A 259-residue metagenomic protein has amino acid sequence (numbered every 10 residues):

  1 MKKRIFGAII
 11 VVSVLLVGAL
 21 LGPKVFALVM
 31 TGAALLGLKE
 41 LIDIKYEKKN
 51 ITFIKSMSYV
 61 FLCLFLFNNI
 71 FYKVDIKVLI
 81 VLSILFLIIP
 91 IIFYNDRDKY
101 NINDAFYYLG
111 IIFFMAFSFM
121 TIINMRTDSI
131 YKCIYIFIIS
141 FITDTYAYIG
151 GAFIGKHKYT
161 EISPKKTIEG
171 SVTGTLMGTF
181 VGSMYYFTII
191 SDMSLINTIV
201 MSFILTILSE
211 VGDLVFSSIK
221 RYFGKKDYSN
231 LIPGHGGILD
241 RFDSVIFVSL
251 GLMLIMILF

Functional and structural regions predicted by a protein language model:
M1-T167, S171-T179, S183-F203: Membrane-embedded alpha-helical bundles of polytopic integral membrane proteins
I142-A152, S209-R221: Short helical (or helix-break) motifs at transmembrane helix termini and adjacent helical loops in multi-pass membrane
T143-Y146, T173, G212, L239-F247: Membrane-embedded alpha-helical segments of transport systems, primarily multispan ion/solute transporters
I168, I204-V215, I219, H235-F242: Alpha-helical membrane segments and immediately flanking helix-loop junctions that form or couple to the substrate/ion
V211-L214, Y222, K226, V245 (+1 more regions): Hydrophobic alpha-helical segments
F223-V245: Interfacial loop-to-transmembrane junctions
L254-F259: Juxtamembrane boundary at the C-terminal end of a transmembrane helix
